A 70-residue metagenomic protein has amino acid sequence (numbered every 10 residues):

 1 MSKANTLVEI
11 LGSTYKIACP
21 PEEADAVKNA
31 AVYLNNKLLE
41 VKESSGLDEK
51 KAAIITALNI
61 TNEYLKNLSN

Functional and structural regions predicted by a protein language model:
M1-N5, L68: N-terminal intrinsically disordered, cationic/polar leader segments that include organellar targeting peptides
N5-T14, A18: N-terminal acidic leader/helix
P21, D25-K28, V32: Alpha-helix N-cap/helix-start motif at coil-to-helix transitions, marked by capping-box chemistry
A24, D48-K51: Compositionally biased, non-globular sequence tracts
A30-G46, A53-L65: Compact, glycine-rich, soluble single-domain proteins
D48, S69-N70: Short alpha-helical interdomain "coupling" segment at the junction between an upstream regulatory sensor module
